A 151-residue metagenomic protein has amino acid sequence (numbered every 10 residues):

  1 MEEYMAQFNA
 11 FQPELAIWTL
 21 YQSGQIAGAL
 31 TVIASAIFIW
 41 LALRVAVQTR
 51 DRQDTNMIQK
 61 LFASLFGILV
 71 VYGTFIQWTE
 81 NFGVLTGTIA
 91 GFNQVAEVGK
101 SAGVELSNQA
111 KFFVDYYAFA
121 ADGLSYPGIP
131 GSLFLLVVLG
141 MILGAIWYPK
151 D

Functional and structural regions predicted by a protein language model:
M1-S35: Transmembrane alpha-helical insertion/packing segments
E14-Y21, R50-M57, A121-S125: Juxtamembrane loop-transmembrane helix junctions in multi-pass integral membrane proteins, especially the extracellular
A27-G28, S101-G140: Hydrophobic alpha-helical transmembrane segments
G28-V32, S64, I68-V71, L136: Hydrophobic alpha-helical membrane-embedded or membrane-associated segments
S35-V47, L124-D151: Transmembrane alpha-helical segments in integral membrane proteins
I39-W78, W147-D151: Cytoplasmic juxtamembrane interface segments
Q77-V84, I142-G144: Alpha-helical transmembrane segments and their membrane-interface junctions in multi-pass membrane proteins
E80-K111: Juxtamembrane non-transmembrane "cap" segments at the membrane-aqueous interface of multi-pass membrane proteins
